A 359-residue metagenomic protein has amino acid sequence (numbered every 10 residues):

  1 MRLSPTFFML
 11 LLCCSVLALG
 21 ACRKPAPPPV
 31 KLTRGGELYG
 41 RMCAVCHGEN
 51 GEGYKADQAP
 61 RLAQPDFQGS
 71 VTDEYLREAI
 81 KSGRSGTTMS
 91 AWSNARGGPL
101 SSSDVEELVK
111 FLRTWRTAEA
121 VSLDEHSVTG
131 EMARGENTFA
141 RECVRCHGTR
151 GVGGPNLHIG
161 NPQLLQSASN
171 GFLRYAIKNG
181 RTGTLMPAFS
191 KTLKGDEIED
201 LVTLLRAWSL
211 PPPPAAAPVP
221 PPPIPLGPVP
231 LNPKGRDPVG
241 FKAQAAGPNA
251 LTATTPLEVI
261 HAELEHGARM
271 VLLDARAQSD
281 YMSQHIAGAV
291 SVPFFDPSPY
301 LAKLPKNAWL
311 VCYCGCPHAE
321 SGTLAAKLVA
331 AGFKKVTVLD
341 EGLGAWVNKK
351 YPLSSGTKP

Functional and structural regions predicted by a protein language model:
F8-A18: Bacterial N-terminal signal peptides
C22-E37, T114-T138, N249: Electrostatic cytochrome c docking/interface patches
L32, G36, E52-K81, E136 (+2 more regions): Gly/Gly-Pro-rich "capping" loops immediately C-terminal to redox-active cysteine motifs in periplasmic/lumenal
G35-E49, L108, L112, G135-R150 (+2 more regions): The canonical Cys-X-X-Cys-His
A56-L62, K81-E106, S122-G130, G154-H158 (+1 more regions): Axial heme c-ligation environment in periplasmic c-type cytochrome domains
R206-V271, D280, K358-P359: Flexible, polar/low-complexity N-terminal or interdomain linker segments that lie immediately upstream of folded
A243-P317: Positively charged, proline/Ser/Thr-rich regional signature most characteristic of the Rhodanese/CDC25-like
S298-W346: Catalytic cysteine-centered active loop of the rhodanese-like fold, especially the PTP/DSP P-loop
